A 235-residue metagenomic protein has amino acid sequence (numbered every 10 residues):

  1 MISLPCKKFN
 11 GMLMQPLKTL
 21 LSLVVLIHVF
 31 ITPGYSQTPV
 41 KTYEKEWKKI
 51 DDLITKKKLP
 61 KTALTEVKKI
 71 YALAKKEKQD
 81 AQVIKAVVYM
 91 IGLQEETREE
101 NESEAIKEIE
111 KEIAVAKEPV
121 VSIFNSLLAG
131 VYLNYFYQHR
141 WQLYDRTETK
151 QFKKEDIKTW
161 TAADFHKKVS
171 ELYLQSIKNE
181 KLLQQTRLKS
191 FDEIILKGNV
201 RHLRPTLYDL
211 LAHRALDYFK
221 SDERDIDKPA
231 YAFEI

Functional and structural regions predicted by a protein language model:
M1-Y43: Bacterial Sec-dependent N-terminal signal peptides
P39-I50, I54-I235: Extracytoplasmic/secretory-pathway proteins
